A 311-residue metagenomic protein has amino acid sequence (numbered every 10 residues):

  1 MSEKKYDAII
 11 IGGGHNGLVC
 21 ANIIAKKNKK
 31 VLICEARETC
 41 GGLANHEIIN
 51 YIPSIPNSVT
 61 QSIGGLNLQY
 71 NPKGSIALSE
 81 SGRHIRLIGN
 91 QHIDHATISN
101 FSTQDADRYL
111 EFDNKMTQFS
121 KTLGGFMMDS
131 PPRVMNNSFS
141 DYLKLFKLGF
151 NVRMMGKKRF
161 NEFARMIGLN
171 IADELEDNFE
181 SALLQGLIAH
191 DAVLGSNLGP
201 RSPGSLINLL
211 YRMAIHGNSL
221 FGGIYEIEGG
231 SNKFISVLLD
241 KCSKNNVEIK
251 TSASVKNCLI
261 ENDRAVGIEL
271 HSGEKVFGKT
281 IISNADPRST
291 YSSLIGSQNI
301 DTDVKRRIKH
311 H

Functional and structural regions predicted by a protein language model:
S2-M135: N-terminal glycine-rich phosphate/pyrophosphate-binding loop and immediately adjacent elements
D7, V266, K279: Conserved acidic residues
I33-E35, Y70, G186-I188, T251 (+2 more regions): General beta-strand structural signal in soluble alpha/beta enzymes
T39-L43, L194-N197, N257-L259, R288-S292: Flexible loop/turn segments at secondary-structure boundaries
S81-I85, R264, S272-K275: Short acidic/polar mixed-charge low-complexity motifs
T117-N245: Active-site/ligand-binding neighborhood in enzyme catalytic cores
I224-S236, K241-K244, C258-E261, E269 (+1 more regions): Glycine-rich loop(s) and the adjacent beta-strand/alpha-helix scaffold that form part
E248-V266: A conserved short coil-to-beta-strand element within the FAD-binding core of flavoproteins
